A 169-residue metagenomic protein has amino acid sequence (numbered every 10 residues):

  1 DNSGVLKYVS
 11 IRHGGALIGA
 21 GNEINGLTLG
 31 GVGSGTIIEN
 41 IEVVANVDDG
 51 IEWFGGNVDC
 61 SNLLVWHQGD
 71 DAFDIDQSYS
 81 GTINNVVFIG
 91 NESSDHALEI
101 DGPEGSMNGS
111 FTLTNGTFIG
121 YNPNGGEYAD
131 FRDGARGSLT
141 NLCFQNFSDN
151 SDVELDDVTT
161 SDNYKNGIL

Functional and structural regions predicted by a protein language model:
D1-D70, D74-L169: Extracellular beta-rich repeat passengers
